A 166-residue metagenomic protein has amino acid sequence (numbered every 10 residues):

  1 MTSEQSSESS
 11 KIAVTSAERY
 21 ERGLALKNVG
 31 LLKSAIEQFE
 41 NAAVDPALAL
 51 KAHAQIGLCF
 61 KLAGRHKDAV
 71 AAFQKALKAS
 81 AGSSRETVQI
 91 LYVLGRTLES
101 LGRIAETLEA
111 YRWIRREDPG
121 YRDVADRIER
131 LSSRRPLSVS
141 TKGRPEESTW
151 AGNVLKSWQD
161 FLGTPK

Functional and structural regions predicted by a protein language model:
M1-V44, L62-L91, E99-K166: Intrinsically disordered, low-complexity, charge-biased linker/tail regions
L50: Structured alpha-helical
